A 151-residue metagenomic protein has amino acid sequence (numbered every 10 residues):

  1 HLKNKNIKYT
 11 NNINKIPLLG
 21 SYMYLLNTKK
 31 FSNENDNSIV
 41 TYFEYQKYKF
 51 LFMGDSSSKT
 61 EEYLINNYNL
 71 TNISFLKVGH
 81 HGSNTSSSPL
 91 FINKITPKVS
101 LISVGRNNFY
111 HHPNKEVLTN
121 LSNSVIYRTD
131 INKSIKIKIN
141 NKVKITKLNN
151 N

Functional and structural regions predicted by a protein language model:
H1-N151: Non-globular, low-confidence helical/coil segments that flank catalytic cores
